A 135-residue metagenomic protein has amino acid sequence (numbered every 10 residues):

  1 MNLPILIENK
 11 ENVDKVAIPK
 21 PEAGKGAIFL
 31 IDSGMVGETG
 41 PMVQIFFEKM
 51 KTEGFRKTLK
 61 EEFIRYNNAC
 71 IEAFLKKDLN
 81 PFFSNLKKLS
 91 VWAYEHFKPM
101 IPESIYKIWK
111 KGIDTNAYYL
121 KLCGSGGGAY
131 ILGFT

Functional and structural regions predicted by a protein language model:
N2-S125, L132-T135: C-terminal nucleotide
